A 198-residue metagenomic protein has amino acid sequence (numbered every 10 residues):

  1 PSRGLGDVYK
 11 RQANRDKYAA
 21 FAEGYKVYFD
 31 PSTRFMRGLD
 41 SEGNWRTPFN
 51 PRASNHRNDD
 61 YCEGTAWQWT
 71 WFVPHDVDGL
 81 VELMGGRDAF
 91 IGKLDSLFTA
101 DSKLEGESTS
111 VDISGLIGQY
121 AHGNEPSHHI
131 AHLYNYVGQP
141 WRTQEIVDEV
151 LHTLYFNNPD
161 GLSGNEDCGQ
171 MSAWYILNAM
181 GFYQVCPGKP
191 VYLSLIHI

Functional and structural regions predicted by a protein language model:
P1-L5, Y9, I196-H197: Single conserved hydrophobic/aromatic residue that forms the stacking wall/gate of nucleotide- or nucleobase-binding
S2-G4, S41, A179: Short glycine/serine/threonine-biased micro-segments
D7-E125, E166: Catalytic cores of carbohydrate-active enzymes
F98-D101, E105, H122, H129-I196: Non-catalytic C-terminal accessory modules of carbohydrate-active enzymes
